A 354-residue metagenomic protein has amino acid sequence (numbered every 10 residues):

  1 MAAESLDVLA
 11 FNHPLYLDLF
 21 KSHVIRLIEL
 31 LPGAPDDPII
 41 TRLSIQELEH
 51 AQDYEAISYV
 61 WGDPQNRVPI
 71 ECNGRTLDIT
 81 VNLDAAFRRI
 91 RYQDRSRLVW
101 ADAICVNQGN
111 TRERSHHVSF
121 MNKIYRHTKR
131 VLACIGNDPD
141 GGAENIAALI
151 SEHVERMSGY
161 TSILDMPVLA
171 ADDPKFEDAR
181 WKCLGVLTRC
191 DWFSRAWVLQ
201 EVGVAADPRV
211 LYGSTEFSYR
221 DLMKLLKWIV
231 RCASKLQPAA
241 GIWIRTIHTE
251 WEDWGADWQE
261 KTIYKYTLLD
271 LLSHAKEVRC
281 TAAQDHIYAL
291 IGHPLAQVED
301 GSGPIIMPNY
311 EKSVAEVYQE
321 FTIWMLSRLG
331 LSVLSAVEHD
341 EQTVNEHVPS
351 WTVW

Functional and structural regions predicted by a protein language model:
A2-L43, L48-E55, D63, P69-I70 (+5 more regions): Acidic/Ser/Thr/Pro-rich low-complexity tail/linker regions in eukaryotic proteins
L43-E47, E55-C134: General structural concept
